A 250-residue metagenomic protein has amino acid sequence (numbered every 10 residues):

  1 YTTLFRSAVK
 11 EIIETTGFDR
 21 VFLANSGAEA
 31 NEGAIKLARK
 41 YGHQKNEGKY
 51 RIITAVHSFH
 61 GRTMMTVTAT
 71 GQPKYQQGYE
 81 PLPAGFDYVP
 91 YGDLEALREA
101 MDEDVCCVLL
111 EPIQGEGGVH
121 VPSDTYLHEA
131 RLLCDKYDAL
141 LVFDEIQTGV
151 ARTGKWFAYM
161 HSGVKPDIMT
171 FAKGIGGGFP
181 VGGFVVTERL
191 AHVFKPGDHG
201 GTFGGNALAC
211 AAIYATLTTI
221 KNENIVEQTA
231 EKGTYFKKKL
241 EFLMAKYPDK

Functional and structural regions predicted by a protein language model:
T2-K250: Conserved N-terminal phosphate-binding loop of PLP-dependent enzymes in the Aspartate aminotransferase
